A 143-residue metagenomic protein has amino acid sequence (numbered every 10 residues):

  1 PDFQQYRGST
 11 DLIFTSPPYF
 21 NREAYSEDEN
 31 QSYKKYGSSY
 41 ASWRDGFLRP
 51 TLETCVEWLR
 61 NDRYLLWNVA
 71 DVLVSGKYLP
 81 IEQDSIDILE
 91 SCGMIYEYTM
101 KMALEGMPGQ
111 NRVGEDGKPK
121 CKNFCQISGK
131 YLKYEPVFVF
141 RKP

Functional and structural regions predicted by a protein language model:
P1-P143: Class I S-adenosyl-L-methionine-dependent methyltransferase catalytic core
